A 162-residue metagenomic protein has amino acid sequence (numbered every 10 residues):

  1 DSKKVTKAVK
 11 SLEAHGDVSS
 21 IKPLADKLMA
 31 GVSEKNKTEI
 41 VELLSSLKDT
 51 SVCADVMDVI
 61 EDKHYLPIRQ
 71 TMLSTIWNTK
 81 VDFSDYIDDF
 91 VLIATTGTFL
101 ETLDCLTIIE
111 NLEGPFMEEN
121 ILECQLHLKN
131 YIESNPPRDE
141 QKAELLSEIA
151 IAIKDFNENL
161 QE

Functional and structural regions predicted by a protein language model:
D1, V32-S33, H64-Y65, G97-T98 (+1 more regions): Short inter-helical turns and helix N-cap capping residues of alpha-solenoid HEAT/ARM repeat scaffolds
D1-S2, F156-E162: C-terminal tail/extension regions appended to the core domain(s) of diverse proteins
K3-G16, D26-K27, K35-D49, D58 (+3 more regions): Structural detector for internal amphipathic alpha-helices that build alpha-solenoid repeat scaffolds
H15-M29, D49-D62, V81-T95, M117-N130 (+1 more regions): Amphipathic alpha-helical scaffolding segments comprising HEAT/armadillo-like alpha-solenoid repeats
G31, A94, Y131-Q141: Helix-loop junctions that connect tandem helical modules in alpha-solenoid scaffolds
A94-T95, F99-L103: N-terminal acidic leader/helix
I121-N135, A143-L146, F156: Charged, low-complexity, helix-prone segments enriched in Lys/Glu/Asp/Gln
